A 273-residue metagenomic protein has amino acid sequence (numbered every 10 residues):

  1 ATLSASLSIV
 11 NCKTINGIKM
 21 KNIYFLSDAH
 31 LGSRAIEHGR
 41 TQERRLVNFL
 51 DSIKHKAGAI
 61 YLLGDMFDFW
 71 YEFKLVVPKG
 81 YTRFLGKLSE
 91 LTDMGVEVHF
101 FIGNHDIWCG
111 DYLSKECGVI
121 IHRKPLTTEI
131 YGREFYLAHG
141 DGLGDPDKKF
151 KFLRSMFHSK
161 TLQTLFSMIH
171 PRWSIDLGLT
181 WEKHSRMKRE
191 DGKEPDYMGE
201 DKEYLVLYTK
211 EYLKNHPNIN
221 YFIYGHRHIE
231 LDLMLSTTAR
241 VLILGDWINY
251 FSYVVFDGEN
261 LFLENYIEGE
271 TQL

Functional and structural regions predicted by a protein language model:
A1-I9: Extreme N-terminal basic, low-complexity initiation segments that serve as generic localization/processing leaders
M20-Y24, T128-Y136, L235-R240: Beta-strand-turn-beta hairpins that frame and shape the catalytic cleft of phosphate-ester-processing enzymes
K21-N22, L26, L31-I130: Core catalytic region of metal-dependent phosphoesterases/phosphodiesterases, especially metallo-beta-lactamase-like
H30-L31, F67-D68, D106, G142-L143 (+2 more regions): Short, solvent-exposed loop/turn segments at secondary-structure junctions
I120-R123, Y136, D141, D147-L153 (+2 more regions): Conserved beta-sheet core of the metallophosphoesterase superfamily
G140-L205: Active-site-proximal loop/helix segment associated with metal-binding centers of metalloenzymes
